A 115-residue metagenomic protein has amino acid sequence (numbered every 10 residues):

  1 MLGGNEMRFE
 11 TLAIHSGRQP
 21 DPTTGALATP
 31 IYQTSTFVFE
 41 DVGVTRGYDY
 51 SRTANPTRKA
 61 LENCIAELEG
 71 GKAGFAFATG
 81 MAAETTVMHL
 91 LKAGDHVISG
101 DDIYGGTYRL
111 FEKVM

Functional and structural regions predicted by a protein language model:
L2-N55, L61-C64: N-terminal "arm"/small-domain region of PLP-dependent enzymes with the aminotransferase-like
T36-F37, D41-T85, L90, G106-V114: Conserved N-terminal alpha-helix of the aminotransferase class I/II PLP-enzyme fold
G94: Phosphate-coordination loops involved in phosphoryl transfer and adenosine-cofactor binding
D102-I103: Short, ordered loop/turn segments at secondary-structure junctions
